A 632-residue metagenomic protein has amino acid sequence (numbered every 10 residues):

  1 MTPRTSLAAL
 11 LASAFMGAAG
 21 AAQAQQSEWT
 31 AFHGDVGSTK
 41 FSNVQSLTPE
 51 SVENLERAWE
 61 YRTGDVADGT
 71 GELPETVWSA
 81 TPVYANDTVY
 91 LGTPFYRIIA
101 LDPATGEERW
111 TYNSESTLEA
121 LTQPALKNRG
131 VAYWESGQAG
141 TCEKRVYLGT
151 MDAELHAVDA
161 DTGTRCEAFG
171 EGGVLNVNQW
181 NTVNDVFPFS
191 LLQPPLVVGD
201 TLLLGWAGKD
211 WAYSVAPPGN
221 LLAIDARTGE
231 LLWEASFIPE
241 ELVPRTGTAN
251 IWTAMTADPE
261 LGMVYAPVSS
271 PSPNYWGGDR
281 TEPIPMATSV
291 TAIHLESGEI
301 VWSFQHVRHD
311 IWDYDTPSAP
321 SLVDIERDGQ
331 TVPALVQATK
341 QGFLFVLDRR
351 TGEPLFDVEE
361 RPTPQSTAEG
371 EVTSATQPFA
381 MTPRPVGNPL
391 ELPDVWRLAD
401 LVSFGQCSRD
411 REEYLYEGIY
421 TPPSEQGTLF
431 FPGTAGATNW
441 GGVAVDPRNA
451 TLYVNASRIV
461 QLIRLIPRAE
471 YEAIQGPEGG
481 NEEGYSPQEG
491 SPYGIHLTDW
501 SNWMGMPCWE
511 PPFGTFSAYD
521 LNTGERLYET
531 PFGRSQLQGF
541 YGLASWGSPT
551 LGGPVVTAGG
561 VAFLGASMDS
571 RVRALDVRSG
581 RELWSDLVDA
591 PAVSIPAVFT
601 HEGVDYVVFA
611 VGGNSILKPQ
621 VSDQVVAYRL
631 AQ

Functional and structural regions predicted by a protein language model:
M1-R4: N-terminal secretory signal peptides that target proteins for export/translocation
A8-A18: Bacterial N-terminal signal peptides
A18-A24: Sec/Tat signal peptide C-region and signal peptidase I cleavage site
Q25-V66, Y84, S517: Mature N-terminal segment immediately following signal peptide/propeptide cleavage in secreted/periplasmic
W29-H33, P74-F95, Q123-E154, F187-Y213 (+12 more regions): Repeat-blade elements of multi-bladed beta-propeller folds
V36-S42, D65-T70, I99, N274-Y275 (+1 more regions): Short, solvent-exposed loop/turn elements at domain surfaces
S51-V66, I98-L121, E135-A139, L155-V186 (+10 more regions): Extracytoplasmic/lumenal domain signature
Q377, M381-Q461, A469-E470, T515-A518: Long, low-complexity segments enriched in small/aliphatic residues
